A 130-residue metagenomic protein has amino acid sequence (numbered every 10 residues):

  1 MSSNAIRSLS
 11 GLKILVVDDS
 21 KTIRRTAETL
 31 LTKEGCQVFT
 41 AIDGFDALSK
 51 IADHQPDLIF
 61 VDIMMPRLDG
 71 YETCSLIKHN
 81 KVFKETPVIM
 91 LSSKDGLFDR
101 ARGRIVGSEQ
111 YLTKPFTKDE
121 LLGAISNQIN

Functional and structural regions predicted by a protein language model:
M1-K13, D119-N130: Non-catalytic signal-transmission and effector/linker regions of two-component phosphorelay proteins
R25-K33: Charged docking surfaces used in two-component/phosphorelay signaling
G35-I42, K50, L112: Short hydrophobic/Thr-rich beta-strand motif most characteristic of the beta2 strand and flanking loop of CheY-like
H54-F60: Active-site beta3 strand of CheY-like receiver
M65: Receiver (REC) domain active-site loop signature in two-component systems and cognate sites in sensor histidine kinases
